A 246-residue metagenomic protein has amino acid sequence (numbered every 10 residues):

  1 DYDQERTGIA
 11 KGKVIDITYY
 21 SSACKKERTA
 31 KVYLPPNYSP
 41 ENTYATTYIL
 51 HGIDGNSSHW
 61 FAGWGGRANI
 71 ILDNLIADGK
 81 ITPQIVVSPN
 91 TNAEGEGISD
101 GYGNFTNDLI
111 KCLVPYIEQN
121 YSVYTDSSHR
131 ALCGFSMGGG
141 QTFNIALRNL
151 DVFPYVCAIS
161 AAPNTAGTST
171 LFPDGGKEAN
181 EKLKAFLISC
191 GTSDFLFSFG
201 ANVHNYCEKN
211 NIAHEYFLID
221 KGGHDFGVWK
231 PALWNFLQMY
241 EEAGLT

Functional and structural regions predicted by a protein language model:
D1-T246: Non-catalytic cap/lid and distal C-terminal segments of serine-dependent acyl enzymes
